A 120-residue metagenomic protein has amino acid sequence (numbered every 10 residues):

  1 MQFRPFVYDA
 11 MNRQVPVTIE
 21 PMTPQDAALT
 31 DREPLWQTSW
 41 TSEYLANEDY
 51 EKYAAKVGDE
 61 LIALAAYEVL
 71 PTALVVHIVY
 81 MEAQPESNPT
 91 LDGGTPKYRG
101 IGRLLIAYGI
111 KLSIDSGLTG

Functional and structural regions predicted by a protein language model:
M1-K97, L104, Y108-G120: Non-catalytic substrate-recognition and accessory regions of acyl/acetyltransferase enzymes
